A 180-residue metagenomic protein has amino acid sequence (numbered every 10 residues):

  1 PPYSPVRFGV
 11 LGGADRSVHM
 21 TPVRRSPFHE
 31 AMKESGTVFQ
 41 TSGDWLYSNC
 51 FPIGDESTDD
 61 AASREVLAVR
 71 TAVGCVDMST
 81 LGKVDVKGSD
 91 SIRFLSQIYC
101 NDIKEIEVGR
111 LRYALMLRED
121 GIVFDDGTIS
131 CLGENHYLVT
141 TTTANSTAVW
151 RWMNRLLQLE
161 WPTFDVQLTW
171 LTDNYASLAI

Functional and structural regions predicted by a protein language model:
P1-I180: Basic, glycine/lysine-rich polyanion-binding surfaces/domains
